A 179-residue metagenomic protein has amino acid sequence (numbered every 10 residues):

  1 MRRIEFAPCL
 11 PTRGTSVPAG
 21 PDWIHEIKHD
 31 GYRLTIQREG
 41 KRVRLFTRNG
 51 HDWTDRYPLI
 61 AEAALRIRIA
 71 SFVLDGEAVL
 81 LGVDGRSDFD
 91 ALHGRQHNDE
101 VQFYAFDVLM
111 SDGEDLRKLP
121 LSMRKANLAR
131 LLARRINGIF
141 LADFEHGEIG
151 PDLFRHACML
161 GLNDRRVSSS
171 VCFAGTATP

Functional and structural regions predicted by a protein language model:
M1-P179: Catalytic cores of nucleic-acid ligases and guanylyltransferases
